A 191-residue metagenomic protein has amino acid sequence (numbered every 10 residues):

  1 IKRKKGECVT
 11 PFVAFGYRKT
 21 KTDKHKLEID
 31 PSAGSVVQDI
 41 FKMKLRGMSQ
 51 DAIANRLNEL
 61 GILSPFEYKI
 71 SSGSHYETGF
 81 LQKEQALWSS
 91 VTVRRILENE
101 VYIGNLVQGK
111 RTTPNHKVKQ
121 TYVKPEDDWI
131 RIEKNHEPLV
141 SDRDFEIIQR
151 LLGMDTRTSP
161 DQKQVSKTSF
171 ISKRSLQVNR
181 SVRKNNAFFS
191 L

Functional and structural regions predicted by a protein language model:
I1-L191: Conserved catalytic breakage-reunion loop centered on the nucleophilic residue
